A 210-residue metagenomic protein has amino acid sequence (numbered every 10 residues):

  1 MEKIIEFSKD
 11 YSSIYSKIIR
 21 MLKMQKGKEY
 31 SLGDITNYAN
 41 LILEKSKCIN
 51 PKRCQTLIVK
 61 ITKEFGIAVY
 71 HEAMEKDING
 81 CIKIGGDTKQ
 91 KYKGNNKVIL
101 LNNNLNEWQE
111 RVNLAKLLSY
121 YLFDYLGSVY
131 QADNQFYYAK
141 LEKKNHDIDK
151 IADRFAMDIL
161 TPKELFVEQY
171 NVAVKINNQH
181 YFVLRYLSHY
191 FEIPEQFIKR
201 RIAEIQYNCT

Functional and structural regions predicted by a protein language model:
M1-T210: Active-site hotspot residues in diverse enzymes, especially metal/ion-binding acidic/histidine motifs
